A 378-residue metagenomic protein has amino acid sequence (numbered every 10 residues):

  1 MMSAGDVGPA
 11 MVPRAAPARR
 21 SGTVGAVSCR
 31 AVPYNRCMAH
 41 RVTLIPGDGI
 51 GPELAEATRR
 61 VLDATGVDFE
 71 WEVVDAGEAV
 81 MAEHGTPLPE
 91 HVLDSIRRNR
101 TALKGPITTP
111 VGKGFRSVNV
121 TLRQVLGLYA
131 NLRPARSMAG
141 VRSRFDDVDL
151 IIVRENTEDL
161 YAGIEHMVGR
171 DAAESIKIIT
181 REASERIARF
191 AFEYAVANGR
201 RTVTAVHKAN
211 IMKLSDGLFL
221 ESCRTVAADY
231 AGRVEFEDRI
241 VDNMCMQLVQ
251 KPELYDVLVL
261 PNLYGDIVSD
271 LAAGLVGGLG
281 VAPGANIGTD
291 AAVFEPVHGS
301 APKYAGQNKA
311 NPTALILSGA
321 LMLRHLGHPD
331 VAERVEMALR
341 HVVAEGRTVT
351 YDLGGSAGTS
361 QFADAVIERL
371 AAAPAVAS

Functional and structural regions predicted by a protein language model:
M1-V12: Extreme N-terminal basic, low-complexity initiation segments that serve as generic localization/processing leaders
V42-A64, G169-D242, L254: Glycine-rich phosphate/diphosphate-binding loop of Rossmann-like nucleotide-binding domains
D48-G51, R100, V153, A191 (+5 more regions): Buried hydrophobic positions in well-ordered alpha/beta secondary-structure cores of metabolic enzymes
D68-H91, L248: N-terminal beta-loop-helix "entrance" segment that forms/cooperates in small-molecule cofactor or anionic ligand
E78-M81, Q247-T350: Glycine-rich phosphate/nucleotide-binding loop
A82-K177, L263: N-terminal glycine-rich phosphate/adenylate-binding segment common to multiple enzyme folds
G163-V168, A172-A205, A209-M212, P329 (+1 more regions): Glycine-rich phosphate/pyrophosphate-binding loop and the adjoining helix
